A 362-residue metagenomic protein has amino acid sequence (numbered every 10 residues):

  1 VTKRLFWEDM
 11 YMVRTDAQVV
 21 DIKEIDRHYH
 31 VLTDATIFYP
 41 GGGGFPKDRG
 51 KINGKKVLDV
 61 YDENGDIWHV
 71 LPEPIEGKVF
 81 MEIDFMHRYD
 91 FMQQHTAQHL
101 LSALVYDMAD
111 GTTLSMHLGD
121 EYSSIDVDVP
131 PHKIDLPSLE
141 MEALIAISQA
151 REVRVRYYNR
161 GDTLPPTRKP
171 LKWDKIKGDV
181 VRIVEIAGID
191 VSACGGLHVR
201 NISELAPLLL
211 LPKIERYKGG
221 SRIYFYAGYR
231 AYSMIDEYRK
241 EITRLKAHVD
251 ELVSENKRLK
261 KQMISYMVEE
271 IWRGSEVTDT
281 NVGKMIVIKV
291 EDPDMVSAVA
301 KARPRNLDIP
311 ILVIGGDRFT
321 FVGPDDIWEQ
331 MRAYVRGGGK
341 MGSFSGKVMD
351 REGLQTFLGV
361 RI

Functional and structural regions predicted by a protein language model:
V1-I362: A glycine- and charged-residue-rich anion-binding loop/surface
